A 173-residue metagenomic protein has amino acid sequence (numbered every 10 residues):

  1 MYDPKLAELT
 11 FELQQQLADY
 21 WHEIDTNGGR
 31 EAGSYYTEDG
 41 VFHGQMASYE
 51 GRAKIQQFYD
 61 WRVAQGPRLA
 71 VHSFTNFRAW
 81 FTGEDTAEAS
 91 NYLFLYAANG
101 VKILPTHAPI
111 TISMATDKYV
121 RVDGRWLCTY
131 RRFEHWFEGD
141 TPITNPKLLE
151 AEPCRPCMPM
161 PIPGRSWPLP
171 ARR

Functional and structural regions predicted by a protein language model:
M1-T26, R30, S34-Y35: Short, low-complexity N-terminal intrinsically disordered segments enriched in polar/charged residues
G29-Y96: A solvent-exposed, acidic/Ser-Thr-rich amphipathic alpha-helical stretch
P67, Y96-H107, E138-D140: Short, cysteine-centered beta-strand-loop-beta hairpins and adjacent loop/turn segments enriched in charged/polar
H72-F74, I110-A115: Short, surface-exposed coil-to-beta transition loops
E88, I112-L148: Short beta-strand edge/turn micro-motifs at domain boundaries
L93-N99, Y119-R121: Beta-strand elements of well-folded, non-transmembrane domains
R131-E138, N145-R173: A hydrophobic membrane-anchoring alpha-helix module
